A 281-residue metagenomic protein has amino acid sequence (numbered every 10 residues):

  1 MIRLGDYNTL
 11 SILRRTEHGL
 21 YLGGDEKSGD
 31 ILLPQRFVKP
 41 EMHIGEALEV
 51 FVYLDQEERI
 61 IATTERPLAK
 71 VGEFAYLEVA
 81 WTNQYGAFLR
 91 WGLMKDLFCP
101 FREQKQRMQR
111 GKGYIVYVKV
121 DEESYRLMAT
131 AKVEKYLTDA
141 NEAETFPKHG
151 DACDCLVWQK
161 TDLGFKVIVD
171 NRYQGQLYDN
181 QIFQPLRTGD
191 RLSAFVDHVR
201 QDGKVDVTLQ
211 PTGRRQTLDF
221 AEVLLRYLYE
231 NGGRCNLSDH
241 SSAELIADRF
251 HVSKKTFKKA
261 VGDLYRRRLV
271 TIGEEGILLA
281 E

Functional and structural regions predicted by a protein language model:
M1-E281: Single-stranded RNA-binding regions, centering on S1/OB-family and related RNA-binding modules
